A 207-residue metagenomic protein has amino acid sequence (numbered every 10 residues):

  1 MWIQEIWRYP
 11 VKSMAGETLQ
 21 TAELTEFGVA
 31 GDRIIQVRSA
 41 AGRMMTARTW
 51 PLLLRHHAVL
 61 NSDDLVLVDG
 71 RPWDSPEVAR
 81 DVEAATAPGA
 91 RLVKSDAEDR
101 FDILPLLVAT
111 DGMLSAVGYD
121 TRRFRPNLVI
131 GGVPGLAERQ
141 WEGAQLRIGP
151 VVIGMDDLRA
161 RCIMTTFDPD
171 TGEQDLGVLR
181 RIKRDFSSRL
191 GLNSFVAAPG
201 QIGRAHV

Functional and structural regions predicted by a protein language model:
M1-R204: Metal-cofactor-dependent catalytic cores
